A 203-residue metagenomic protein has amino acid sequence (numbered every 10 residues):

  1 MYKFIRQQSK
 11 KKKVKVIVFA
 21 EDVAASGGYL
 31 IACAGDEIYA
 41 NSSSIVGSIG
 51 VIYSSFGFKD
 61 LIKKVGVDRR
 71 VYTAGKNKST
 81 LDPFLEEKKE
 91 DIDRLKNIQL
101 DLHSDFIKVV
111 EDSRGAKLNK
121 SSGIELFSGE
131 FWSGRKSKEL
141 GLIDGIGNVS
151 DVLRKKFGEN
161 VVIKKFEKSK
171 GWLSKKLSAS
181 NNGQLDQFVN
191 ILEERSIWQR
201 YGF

Functional and structural regions predicted by a protein language model:
M1-S26, L30-N41, I52-F203: N-terminal organellar transit peptides
G47-I49: Flexible, glycine/proline-enriched loop segments at strand-loop-helix junctions that form or flank small-ligand binding
